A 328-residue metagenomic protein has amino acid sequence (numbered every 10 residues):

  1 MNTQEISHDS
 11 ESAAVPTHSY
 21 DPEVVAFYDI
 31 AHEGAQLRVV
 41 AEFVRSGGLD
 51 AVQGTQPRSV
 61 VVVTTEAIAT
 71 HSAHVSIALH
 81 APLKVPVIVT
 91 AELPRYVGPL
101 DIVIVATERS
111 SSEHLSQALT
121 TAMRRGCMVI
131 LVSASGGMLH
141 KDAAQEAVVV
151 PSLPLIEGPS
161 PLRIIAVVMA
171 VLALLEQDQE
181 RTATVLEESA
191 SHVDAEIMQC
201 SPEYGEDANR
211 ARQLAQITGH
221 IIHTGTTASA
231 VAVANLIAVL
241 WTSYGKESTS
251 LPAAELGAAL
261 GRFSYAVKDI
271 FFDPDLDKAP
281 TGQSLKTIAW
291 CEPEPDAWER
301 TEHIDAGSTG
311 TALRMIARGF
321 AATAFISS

Functional and structural regions predicted by a protein language model:
M1-S328: Conserved N-terminal alpha-helical segment that immediately precedes and caps sugar-phosphate-binding
